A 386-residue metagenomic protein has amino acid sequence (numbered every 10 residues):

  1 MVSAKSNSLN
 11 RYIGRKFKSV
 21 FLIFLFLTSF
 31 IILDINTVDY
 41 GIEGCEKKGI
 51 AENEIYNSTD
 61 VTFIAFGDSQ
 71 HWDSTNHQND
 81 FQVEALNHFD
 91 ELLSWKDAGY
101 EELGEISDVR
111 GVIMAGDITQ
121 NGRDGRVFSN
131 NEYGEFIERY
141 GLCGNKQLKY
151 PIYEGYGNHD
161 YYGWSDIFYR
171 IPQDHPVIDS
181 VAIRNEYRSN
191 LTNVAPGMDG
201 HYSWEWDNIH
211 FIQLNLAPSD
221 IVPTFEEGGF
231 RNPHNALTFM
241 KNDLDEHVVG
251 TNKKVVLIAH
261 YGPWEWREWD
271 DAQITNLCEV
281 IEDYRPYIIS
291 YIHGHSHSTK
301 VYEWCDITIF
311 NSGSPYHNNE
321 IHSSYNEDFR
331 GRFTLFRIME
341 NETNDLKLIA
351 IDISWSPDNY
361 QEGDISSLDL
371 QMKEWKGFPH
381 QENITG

Functional and structural regions predicted by a protein language model:
M1-I42, G386: Secretory targeting signatures
D39-V127: N-terminal active-site segment of His-dependent metallophosphoesterases
G49, F63, H71-Q78, D220-P223 (+2 more regions): Short, solvent-exposed loop/turn elements at domain surfaces
D68, G116-D117, G157-N158, H260 (+1 more regions): Active-site glycine-centered loops adjacent to acidic/histidine catalytic or metal-binding residues that shape
E105-D108, I258, A350-E362: Short, solvent-exposed aromatic-acidic interface loops
R123-F239, N276-I288, S298-D352, G363-H380: Extended active-site neighborhood of metal-dependent phosphoesterases/phosphodiesterases
L244-W266: Short acidic, glycine-rich surface-loop motifs adjacent to enzyme active sites
I258-G262, I289-T299: Histidine-centered catalytic micro-motifs
